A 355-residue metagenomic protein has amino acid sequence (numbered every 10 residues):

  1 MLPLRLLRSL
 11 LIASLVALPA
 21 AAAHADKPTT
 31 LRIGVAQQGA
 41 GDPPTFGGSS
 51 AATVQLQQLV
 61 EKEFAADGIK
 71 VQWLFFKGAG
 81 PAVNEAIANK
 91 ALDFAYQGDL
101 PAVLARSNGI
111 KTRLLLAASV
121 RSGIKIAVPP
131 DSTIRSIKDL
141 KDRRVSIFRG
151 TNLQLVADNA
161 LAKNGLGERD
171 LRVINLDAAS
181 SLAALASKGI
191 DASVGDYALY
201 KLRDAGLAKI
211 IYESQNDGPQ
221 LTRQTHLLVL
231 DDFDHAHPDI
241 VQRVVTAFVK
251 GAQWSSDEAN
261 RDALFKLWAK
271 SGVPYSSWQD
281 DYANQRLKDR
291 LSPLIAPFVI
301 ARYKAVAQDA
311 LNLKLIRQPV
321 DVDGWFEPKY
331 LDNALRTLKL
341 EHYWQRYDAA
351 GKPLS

Functional and structural regions predicted by a protein language model:
K27-A51, I69-F75, D142-S146, R172-I174: Short, well-ordered beta-strand elements
G39-G41, T45, H235-V320: Secondary-structure end/capping motifs
A40-K70, S107-N108, R302: Short, polar/charged alpha-helical segment
W73-E85, G98, L166, L171-A186: Short helix-initiation/N-cap motifs at beta->coil->alpha
Y96-N108, D158, K163, I190-I210 (+2 more regions): A ligand-binding cleft/hinge motif common to bilobed small-molecule-binding domains
P129-R144, A236-D239: Flexible hinge/capping segments at coil-to-helix
I174, S180-G272: Pocket-lining segment of extracytoplasmic ligand-binding domains
Q308-S355: Conserved C-terminal helix/tail region of periplasmic/extracytoplasmic solute-binding proteins
